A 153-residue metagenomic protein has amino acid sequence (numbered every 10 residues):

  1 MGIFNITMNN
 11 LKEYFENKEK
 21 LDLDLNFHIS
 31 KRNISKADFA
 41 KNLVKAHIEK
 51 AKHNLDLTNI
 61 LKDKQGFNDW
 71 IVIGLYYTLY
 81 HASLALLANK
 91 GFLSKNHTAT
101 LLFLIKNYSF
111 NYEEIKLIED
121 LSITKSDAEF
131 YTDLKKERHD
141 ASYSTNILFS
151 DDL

Functional and structural regions predicted by a protein language model:
M1-L153: Terminal alpha-helical segments
